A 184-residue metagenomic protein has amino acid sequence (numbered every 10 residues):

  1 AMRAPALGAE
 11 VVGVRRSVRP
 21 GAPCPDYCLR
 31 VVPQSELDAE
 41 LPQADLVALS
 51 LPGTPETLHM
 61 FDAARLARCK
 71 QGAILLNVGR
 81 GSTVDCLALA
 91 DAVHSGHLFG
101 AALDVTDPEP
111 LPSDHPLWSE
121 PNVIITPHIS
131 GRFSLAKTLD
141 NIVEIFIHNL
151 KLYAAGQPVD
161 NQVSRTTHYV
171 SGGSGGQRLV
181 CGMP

Functional and structural regions predicted by a protein language model:
A1-E10: Conserved anion/nucleotide-ligand pocket segment
L7, D26-Y27, S119-P121: Short, structured coil segments at secondary-structure junctions
V11, A64-C69, I142-F146: A short, gly/pro- and small-residue-rich
V14: The conserved SAM/SAH-binding core of class I Rossmann-like methyltransferase domains, concentrating on the hydrophobic
S17-P116: Rossmann-like adenosine-cofactor binding region
G72, V78-P184: Rossmann-like dinucleotide-binding domain for NAD(H)/NADP(H)
